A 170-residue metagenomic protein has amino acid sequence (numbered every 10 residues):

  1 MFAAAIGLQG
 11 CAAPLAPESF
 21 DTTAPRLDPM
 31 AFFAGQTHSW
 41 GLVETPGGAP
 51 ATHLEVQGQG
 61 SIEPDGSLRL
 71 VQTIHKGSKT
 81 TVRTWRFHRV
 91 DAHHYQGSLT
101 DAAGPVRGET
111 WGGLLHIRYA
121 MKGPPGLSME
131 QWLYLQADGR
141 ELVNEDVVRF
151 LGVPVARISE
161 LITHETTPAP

Functional and structural regions predicted by a protein language model:
F2-A49, E165-P170: Amphipathic/hydrophobic helical signal segments and adjacent flexible N-terminal regions that mediate secretion
A4, T22, A34-G35, V56 (+5 more regions): Intrinsically disordered, low-complexity regions enriched in small/polar residues
A5-L8, F33, P64, Y95 (+3 more regions): Intrinsically disordered, low-complexity segments enriched in small/polar residues
Q9, P29, T37, G58-G60 (+3 more regions): Functionally constrained cores in energy, signaling, and assembly domains
W40-K122, E130-W132: Central antiparallel beta-sheet cores of small beta-barrel/beta-sandwich binding domains
P46, G77, P124, Q136-D138 (+1 more regions): Short coil/turn motifs at secondary-structure junctions
Q131-Y134, D138-E141, E145-P170: Edge beta-strand at a domain terminus
